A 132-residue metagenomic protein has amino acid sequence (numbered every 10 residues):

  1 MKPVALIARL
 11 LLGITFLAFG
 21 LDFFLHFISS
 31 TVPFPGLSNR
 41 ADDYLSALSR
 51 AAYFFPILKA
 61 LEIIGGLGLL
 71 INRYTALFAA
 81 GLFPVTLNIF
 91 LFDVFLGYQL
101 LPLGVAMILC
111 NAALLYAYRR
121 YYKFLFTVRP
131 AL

Functional and structural regions predicted by a protein language model:
M1-T31, P56, L70-L132: Extended, low-polarity transmembrane helix blocks
F16, G36-R40, K59-L61: Short hydrophobic/aromatic-rich motifs at helix boundaries and adjacent loops
L25-L48: Membrane-interface interhelical connector segments
D43-A60: Interfacial helix-start motif at the membrane-water boundary
E62-I63, I108: N-terminal alpha-helical segment
I64-L70: Generic transmembrane alpha-helix motif of multi-pass integral membrane proteins
